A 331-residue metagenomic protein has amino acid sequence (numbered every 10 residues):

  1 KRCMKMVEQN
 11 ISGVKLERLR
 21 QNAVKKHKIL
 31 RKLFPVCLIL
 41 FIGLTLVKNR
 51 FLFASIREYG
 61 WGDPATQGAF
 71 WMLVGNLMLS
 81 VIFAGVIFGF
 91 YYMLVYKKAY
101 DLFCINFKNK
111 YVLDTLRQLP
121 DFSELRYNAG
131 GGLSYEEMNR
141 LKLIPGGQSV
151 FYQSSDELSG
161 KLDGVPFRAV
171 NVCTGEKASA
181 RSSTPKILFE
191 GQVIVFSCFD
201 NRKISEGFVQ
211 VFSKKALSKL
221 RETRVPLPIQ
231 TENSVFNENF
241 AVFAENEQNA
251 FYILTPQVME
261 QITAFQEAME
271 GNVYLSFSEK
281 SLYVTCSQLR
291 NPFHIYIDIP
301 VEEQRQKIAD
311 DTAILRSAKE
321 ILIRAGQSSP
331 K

Functional and structural regions predicted by a protein language model:
R2-R31: Cytosolic juxtamembrane N-terminal segments of multi-pass membrane proteins
V7-L16, Y100-F122: Juxtamembrane membrane-interface segments of multi-pass membrane proteins
R18, L113, R117-L119, R126-K331: Charged, low-complexity intrinsically disordered regions
R18-K25, P64-M72, K98, L102: Membrane-helix interfacial "entry" motifs
L30-L52, I82-V86: Canonical alpha-helical transmembrane segments of integral membrane proteins
L44-E58, C173-S179: Short regulatory "switch" loops immediately downstream of catalytic or recognition motifs within protein catalytic
R50, R57-A84: Hydrophobic alpha-helical transmembrane segments
L52-I56, G85-D114: Transmembrane-cytosolic junction motif
